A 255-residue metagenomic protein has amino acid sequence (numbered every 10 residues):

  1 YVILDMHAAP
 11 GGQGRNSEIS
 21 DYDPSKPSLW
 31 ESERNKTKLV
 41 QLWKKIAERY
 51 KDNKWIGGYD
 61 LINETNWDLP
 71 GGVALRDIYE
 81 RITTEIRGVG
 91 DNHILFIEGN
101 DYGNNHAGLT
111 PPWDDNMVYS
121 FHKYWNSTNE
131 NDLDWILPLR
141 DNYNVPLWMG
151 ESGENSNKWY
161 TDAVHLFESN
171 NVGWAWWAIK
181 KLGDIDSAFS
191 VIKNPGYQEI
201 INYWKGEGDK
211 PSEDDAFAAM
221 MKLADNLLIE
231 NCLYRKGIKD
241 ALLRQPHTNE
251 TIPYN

Functional and structural regions predicted by a protein language model:
Y1-R49, W55, E64: Substrate-binding cleft and catalytic face of glycoside hydrolase catalytic domains, especially the flexible beta-alpha
M6, M117, M149, M220-M221: Detector for methionine-enriched segments
P10, P24-P27, R49, P111-P112 (+5 more regions): Proline-rich intrinsically disordered, low-complexity coils
E31, G71, N131, P211-E213: Alpha-helix capping and helix-coil boundary motifs
T37-K181, D186-W204: Extracellular glycoside hydrolase catalytic/binding regions
W159-N255: Aromatic-rich peripheral "rim/lid" segments of glycoside hydrolase catalytic domains that contact and position glycan
